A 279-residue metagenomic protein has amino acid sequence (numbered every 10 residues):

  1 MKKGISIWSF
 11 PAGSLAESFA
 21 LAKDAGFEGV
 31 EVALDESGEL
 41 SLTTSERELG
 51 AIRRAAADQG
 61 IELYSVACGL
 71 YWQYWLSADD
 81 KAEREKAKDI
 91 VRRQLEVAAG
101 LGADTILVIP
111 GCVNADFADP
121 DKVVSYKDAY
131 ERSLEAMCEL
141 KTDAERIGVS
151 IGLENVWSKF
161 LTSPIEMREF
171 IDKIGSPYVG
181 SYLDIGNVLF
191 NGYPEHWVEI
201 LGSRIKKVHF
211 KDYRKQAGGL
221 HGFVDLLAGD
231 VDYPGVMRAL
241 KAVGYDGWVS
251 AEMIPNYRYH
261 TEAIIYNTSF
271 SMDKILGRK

Functional and structural regions predicted by a protein language model:
M1-G4, P11-E28, A57, G102 (+2 more regions): Histidine-acidic metal/acid-base catalytic patches
S9-P11, L34-E36, L70-W72, C112-N114 (+4 more regions): Active-site-proximal loop/turn and secondary-structure-junction residues that shape catalytic pockets, frequently
A16-E17, A55-E62, W75-G180, F190: Active-site acidic/histidine proton-transfer and metal-coordination neighborhood in alpha/beta enzyme cores
A25-E36, S65-Q73, I109-P110: Short, conserved active-site loops that position catalytic residues or coordinate cofactors/metal ions across diverse
E31, S65-A67, L107, G152 (+3 more regions): Conserved beta-strand positions in the central sheet of alpha/beta enzyme cores
A33-A55, P110-F117: Glycine-rich, proline-tolerant flexible connector loops at the mouths of alpha/beta enzymes
E36-L40, W72-A78, N114-D119, F190-N191 (+2 more regions): A short acidic, helix-capping loop that chelates divalent metal ions and anchors anionic groups
S41, S45-E48, D80-A87, K122-A129 (+5 more regions): Residue-level preference for long, well-ordered alpha-helices that form the structural scaffold of enzyme catalytic
